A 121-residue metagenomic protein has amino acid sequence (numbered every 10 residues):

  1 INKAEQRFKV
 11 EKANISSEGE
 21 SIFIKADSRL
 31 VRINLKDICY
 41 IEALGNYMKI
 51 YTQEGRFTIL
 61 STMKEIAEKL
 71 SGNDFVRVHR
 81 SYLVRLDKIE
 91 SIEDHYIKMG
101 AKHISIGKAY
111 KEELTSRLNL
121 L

Functional and structural regions predicted by a protein language model:
N2-H103: Conserved binding/recognition cores within well-folded domains
K98, S105-K108, E112: C-terminal structural segments of small proteins and small subunits
E113-L121: C-terminal output/interaction extensions
